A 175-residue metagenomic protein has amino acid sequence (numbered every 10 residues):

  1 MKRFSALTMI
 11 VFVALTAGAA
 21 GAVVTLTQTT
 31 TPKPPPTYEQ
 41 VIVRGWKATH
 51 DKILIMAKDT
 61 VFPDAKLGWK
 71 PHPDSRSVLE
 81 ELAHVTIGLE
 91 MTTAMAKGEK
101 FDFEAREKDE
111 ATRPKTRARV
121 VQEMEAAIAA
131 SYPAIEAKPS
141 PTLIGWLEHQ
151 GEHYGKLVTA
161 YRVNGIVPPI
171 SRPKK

Functional and structural regions predicted by a protein language model:
M1-F4: Positively charged n-region of N-terminal signal peptides that target proteins for export
T8-A20: Bacterial N-terminal signal peptides
G18-L26, A94: Short, compositionally biased low-complexity segments
V24-D51: Short N-terminal segments immediately surrounding and downstream of signal-peptide cleavage
P34-Y38, S75, A105-A118, A137-K138: Acidic/His metal-coordination segments adjacent to aromatic residues that form catalytic metal sites in metalloenzymes
T37, V41-G45, K115, R119-Q122 (+1 more regions): Short, surface-exposed alpha-helical recognition segments that flank or form part of ligand/macromolecule-binding
V43-A57, D64-E107, A137-K175: Short, contiguous alpha-helical
A118-I135: Alpha-helical segment that forms one wall of the substrate-binding/catalytic cleft in peptidoglycan-active domains
